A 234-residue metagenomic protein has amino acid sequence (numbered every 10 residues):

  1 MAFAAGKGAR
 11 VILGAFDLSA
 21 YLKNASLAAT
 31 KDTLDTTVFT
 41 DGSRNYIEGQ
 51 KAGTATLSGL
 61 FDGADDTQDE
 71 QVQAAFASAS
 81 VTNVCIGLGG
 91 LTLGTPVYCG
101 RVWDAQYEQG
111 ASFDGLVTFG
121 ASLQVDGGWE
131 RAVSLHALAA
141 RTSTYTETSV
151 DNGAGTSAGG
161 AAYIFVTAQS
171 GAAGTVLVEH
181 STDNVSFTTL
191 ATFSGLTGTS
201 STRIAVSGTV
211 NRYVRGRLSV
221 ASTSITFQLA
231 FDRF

Functional and structural regions predicted by a protein language model:
M1-D62, T95-Q124, W129-V133, T142-G155: Solvent-exposed edge beta-strands and adjacent loop segments that serve as assembly or binding interfaces
G63-D66, V166-G174, A221-I225: Extended, low-complexity, turn-rich repeat/linker tracts enriched in Gly/Pro/Ser/Thr and Asp/Glu that occur
D65-A105: Short, acidic/charged, Gly/Pro-enriched secondary-structure junctions
F119-A121, R131-S134, R217, S222-F234: Edge beta-strands of jelly-roll/beta-sandwich modules across compartments, strongly enriched in secreted/luminal
E147-G159, A168-Q169, A205-V210: Extracellular and analogous surface-interaction loops
G159-I164, G208-I225: Noncatalytic modules at the cell exterior or secretory-pathway interfaces, chiefly beta-strand-rich lectin/adhesion
T188-T197: Solvent-exposed serine/threonine-rich low-complexity stretches and specific carbohydrate-binding patches
